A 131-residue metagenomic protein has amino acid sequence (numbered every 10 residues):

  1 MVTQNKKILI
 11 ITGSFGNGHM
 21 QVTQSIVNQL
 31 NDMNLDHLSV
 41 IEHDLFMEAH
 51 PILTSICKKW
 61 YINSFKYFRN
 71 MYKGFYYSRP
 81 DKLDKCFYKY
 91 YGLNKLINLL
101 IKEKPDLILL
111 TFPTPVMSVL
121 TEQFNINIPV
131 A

Functional and structural regions predicted by a protein language model:
V2-L9: Extreme N-terminal starter segment of soluble prokaryotic enzymes
K7, H37-S39, P129: Residues at the starts of beta-strands that form the adenosine-phosphate
L9-M33: N-terminal low-complexity, Ser/Thr- and acidic-residue-enriched intrinsically disordered segments
H19, A49-H50, V116-S118: Short, well-ordered alpha-helical microsegments
S25-I101: Conserved N-terminal ligand/cofactor-binding loop architecture of enzyme catalytic domains
N94-I108, M117-A131: Glycosyltransferases and closely related glycan-assembly transferases that use nucleotide-activated donors
L110-F112: Replace "coordinates the UDP/GDP/TDP-sugar" with "coordinates nucleotide-activated sugar donors
